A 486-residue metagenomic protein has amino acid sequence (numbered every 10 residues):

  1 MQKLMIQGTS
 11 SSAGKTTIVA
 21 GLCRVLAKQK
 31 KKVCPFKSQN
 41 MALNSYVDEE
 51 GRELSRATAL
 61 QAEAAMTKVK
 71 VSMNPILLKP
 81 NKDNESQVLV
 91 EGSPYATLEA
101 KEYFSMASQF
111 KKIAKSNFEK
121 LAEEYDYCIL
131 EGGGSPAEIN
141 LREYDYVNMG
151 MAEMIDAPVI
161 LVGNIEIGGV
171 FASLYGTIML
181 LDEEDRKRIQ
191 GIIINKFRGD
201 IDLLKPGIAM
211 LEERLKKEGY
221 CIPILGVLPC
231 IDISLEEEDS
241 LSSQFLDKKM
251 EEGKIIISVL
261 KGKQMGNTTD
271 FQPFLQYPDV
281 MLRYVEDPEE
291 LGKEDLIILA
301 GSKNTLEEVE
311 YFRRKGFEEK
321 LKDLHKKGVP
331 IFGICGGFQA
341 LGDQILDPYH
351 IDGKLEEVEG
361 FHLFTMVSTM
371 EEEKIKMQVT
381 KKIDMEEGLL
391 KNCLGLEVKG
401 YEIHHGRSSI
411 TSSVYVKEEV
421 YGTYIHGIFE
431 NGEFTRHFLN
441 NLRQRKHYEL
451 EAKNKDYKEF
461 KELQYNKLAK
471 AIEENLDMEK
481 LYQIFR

Functional and structural regions predicted by a protein language model:
M1-D323, P330, D347, E372 (+1 more regions): Flexible phosphate-sensing "switch/lid" loops adjacent to ATP/NTP-binding sites across phosphate-transfer
R313, F317, L341, L355: Conserved, well-structured core segments that form the ligand-binding/active-site neighborhood of functional domains
C335: Catalytic nucleophile serine of serine hydrolases, specifically the conserved "nucleophile elbow" pentapeptide
F338-Q339, F429: Short active-site segment of divalent metal-dependent hydrolases/proteases that encodes the spacing between
G342-L396: A conserved active-site-flanking secondary-structure segment within enzyme catalytic domains
